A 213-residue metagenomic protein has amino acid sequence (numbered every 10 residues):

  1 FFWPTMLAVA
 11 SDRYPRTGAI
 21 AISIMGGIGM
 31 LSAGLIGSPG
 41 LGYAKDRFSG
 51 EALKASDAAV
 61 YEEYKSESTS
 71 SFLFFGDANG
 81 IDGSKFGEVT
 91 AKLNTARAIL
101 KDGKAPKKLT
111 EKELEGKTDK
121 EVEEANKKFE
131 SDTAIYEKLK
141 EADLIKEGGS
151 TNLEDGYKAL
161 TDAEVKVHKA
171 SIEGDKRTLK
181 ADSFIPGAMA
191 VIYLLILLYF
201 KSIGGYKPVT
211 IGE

Functional and structural regions predicted by a protein language model:
F1-Y14, A21: Intracellular juxtamembrane helix-capping segments at the cytosolic ends of symmetry-related transmembrane helices
T5, L35-P39, L195: Residue-level hotspots within transmembrane alpha-helices of multi-pass secondary transporters
M6, I24-I28, F184, A188-V191: Hydrophobic residues within alpha-helical transmembrane segments of multi-pass solute transporters/permease subunits
P15, A19, D175-L179, G204: Membrane-interface helix-boundary signature
R16-S49: A late C-terminal transmembrane helix in Major Facilitator Superfamily
P39-K180: Low-complexity, proline/glycine-enriched hydrophobic segments characteristic of transmembrane helices
K180-S202: Selective detector of the "anchor" transmembrane alpha-helix that sits immediately C-terminal
I203-E213: Short, Lys/Arg-enriched, Gly/Pro-containing loop segments at transmembrane-helix junctions of multi-pass membrane
